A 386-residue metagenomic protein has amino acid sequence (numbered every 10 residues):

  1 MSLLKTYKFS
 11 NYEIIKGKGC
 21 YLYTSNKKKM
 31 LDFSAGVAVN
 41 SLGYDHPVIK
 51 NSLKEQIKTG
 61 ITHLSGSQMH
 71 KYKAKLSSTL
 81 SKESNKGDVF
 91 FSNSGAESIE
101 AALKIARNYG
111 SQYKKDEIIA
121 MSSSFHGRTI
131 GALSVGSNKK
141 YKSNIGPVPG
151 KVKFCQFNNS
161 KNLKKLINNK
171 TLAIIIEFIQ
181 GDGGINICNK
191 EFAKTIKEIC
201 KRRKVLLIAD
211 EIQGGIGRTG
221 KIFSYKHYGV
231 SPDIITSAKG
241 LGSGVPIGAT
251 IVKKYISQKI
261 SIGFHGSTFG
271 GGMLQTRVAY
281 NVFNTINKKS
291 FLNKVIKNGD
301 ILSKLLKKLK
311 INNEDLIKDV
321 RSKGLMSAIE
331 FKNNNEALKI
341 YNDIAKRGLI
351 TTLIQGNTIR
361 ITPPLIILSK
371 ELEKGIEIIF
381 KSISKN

Functional and structural regions predicted by a protein language model:
M1-N386: Conserved N-terminal phosphate-binding loop of PLP-dependent enzymes in the Aspartate aminotransferase
